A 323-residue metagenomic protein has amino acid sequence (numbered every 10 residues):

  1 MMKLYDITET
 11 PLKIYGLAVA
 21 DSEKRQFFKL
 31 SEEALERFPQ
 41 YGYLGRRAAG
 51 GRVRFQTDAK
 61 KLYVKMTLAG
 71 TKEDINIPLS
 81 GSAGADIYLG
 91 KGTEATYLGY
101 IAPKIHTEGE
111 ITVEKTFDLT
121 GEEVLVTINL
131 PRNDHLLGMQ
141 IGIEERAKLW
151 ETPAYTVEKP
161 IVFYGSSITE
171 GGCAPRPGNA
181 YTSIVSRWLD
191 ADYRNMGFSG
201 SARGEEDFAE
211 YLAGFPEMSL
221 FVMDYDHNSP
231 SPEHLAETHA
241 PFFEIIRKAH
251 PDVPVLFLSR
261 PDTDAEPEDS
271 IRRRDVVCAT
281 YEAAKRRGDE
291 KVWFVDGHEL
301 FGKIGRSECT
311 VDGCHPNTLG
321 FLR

Functional and structural regions predicted by a protein language model:
M1-P160: N-terminal secretory targeting modules
V64, Y164-G165, L258: Short hydrophobic segments within beta-strands
D118-T120, V126-A202, E206-E217: Serine-esterase "nucleophile elbow" of acetyl-processing enzymes
Y181, T238-F242, R273-T280: A general structural detector for well-ordered alpha-helical segments in enzyme core domains, enriched
V185, G204-P241, I245-A249, R260-A265: Oxyanion-hole/transition-state-stabilizing segment in secreted/luminal serine hydrolases and related acyltransferases
G197-G200, D224-H227, F257-D262, D296-H298: Active-site proximal loops enriched in glycine and acidic residues that flank catalytic Cys/His/Asp and coordinate
G214, D264-R323: Catalytic His-Asp segment of secreted/periplasmic serine-dependent ester chemistry enzymes
H250-V255: A short helix->loop->beta-strand "cap" motif at the edges of active sites that frequently abuts
